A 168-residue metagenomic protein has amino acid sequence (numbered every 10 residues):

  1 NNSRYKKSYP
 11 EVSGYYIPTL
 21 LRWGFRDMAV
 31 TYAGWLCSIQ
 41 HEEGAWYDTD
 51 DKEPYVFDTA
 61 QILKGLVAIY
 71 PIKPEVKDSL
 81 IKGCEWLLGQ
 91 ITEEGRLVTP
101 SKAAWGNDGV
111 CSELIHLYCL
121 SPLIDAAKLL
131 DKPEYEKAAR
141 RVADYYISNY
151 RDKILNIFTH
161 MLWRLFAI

Functional and structural regions predicted by a protein language model:
N1-I168: Glycan-recognition and catalytic cores of secretory/periplasmic carbohydrate-active enzymes
